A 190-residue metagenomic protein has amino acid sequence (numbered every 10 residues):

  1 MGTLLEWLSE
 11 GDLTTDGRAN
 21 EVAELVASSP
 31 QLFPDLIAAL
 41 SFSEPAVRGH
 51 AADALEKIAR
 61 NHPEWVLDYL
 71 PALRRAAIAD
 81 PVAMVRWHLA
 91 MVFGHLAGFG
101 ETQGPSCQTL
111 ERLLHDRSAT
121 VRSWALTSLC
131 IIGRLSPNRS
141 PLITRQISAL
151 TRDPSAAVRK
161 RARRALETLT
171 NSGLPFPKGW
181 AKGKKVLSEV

Functional and structural regions predicted by a protein language model:
M1-L5, S29-L40, P63-A76, E101-L113 (+2 more regions): Amphipathic alpha-helical scaffolding segments comprising HEAT/armadillo-like alpha-solenoid repeats
M1-R48, E167-N171, K182-V190: N-terminal alpha-helical scaffold/docking segments in eukaryotic complex subunits
L5, D16-N20, P34, G49-A52 (+3 more regions): Alpha-solenoid HEAT/ARM repeat scaffold
S9-D12, A27, S41, A59-R60 (+4 more regions): Alpha-solenoid HEAT/Armadillo repeat architecture
L13-D16, P45-A46, A79, A83-M84 (+3 more regions): Alpha-helix N-cap/helix-start positions at coil->helix boundaries
F42-A76, D80: A glycine-rich, hydrophobic loop/mini-helix early in the fold
E56, G94, C130-I131, E167: Structural signature of alpha-helical solenoid repeat scaffolds
I131-V190: Hydrophobic secondary-structure block in the mid-to-C-terminal portion of proteins
